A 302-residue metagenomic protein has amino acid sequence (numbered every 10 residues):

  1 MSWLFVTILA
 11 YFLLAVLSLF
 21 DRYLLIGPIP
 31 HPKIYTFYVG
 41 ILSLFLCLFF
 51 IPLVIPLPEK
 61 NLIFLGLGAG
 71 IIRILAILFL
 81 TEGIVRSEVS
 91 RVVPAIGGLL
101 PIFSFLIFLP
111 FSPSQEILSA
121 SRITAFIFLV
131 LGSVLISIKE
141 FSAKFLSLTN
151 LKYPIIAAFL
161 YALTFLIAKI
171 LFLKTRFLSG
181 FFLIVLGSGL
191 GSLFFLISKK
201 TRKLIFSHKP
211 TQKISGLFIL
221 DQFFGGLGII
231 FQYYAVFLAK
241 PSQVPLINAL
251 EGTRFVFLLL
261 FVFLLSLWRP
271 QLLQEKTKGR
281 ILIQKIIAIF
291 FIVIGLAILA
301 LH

Functional and structural regions predicted by a protein language model:
M1-F5, I55-L67, S119-F126, A143-P154 (+2 more regions): Juxtamembrane helix-entry segments on the extracytoplasmic side of multipass membrane proteins
M1-P30, L75, K144-S179, L186 (+3 more regions): Glycine-/small-residue-enriched transmembrane alpha-helix faces in small-molecule transporters and effluxers
L9-F20, P28-L75, F128-L131, F181-K203 (+2 more regions): Transmembrane alpha-helices of multi-pass small-molecule transport proteins
I26-I34, F79-I96, S114-I117, L173-S179 (+2 more regions): Structural motif at transmembrane-helix junctions in multi-pass transporters
I29-I41, E88-L99, R122-F126, L146-I156 (+2 more regions): Cytoplasmic-side transmembrane-helix entry/capping segments in multi-pass membrane proteins
G40-C47, I102-L109, S119-E140, F263 (+1 more regions): Hydrophobic transmembrane alpha-helices of multi-pass small-molecule transport proteins
S43-K60, L106-P113, S133-A143, K169 (+5 more regions): Membrane-interface helix-cap regions at the ends of transmembrane helices in multi-pass membrane proteins
L48-G97, I102-L106, L160-I167, G216-P241: Specific transmembrane alpha-helical segments of multi-pass solute transporters/efflux pumps, especially DMT/EamA
